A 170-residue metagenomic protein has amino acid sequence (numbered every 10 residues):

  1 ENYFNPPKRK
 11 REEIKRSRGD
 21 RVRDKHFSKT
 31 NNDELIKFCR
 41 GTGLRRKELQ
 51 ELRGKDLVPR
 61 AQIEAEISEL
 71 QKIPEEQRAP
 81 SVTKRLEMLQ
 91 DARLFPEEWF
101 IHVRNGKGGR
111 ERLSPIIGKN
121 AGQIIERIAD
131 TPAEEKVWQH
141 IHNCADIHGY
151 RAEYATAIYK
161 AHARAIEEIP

Functional and structural regions predicted by a protein language model:
E1-R23: Flexible interdomain linker/hinge and immediately adjacent N-terminus of the catalytic tyrosine-recombinase domain
R9-K10, V58, D130, R164: Residue-level marker of structural boundaries
S17-R46, Q50: Basic, Lys/Arg- and aromatic-enriched nucleic-acid-binding interface segment
K37, G149-P170: C-terminal catalytic core of tyrosine-transesterase DNA break-rejoin enzymes
C39-L94: Short, charged phosphate-coordinating catalytic segments
L52, R127-I128: Residue-level signal for well-ordered alpha-helical positions
E75-E87, R104-R127, E134-Y154: C-terminal catalytic core of Y-nucleophile DNA break-rejoin enzymes
P96-I101: Short, hydrophobic/aromatic-rich segments at coil-to-beta transitions
